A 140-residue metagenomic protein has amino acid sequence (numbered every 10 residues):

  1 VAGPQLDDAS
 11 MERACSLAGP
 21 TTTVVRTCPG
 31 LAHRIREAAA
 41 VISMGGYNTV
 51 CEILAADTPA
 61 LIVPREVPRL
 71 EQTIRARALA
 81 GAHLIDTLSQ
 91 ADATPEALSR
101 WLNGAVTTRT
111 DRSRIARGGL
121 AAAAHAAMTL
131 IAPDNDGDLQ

Functional and structural regions predicted by a protein language model:
V1-A40, T73, A91-A93, A97: Donor-nucleotide binding loops and adjacent catalytic segments primarily of GT-B fold Leloir glycosyltransferases
R13, E37, A78, A97-W101 (+1 more regions): Alpha-helical elements of Rossmann-like donor-binding domains used by nucleotide-donor carbohydrate transfer enzymes
L17-P20, A55, A82: Short, well-ordered coil/turn elements that cap or connect secondary structure elements
T22, A60, I85-D86: Hydrophobic anchor at the start of a short beta-strand that flanks the dinucleotide cofactor-binding loop
V25, V63, L88: Hydrophobic residues at beta-strand termini and immediately following loops that shape nucleotide-binding pockets
L31-I74: A donor-sugar binding/catalytic signature common to diverse glycosyltransferases and related nucleotide-sugar
P68-R100: Change "using UDP/GDP/dTDP sugars" to "using nucleotide sugars
S99-Q140: C-terminal amphipathic helix plus adjacent low-complexity, charged tail appended to glycosyltransferase catalytic
